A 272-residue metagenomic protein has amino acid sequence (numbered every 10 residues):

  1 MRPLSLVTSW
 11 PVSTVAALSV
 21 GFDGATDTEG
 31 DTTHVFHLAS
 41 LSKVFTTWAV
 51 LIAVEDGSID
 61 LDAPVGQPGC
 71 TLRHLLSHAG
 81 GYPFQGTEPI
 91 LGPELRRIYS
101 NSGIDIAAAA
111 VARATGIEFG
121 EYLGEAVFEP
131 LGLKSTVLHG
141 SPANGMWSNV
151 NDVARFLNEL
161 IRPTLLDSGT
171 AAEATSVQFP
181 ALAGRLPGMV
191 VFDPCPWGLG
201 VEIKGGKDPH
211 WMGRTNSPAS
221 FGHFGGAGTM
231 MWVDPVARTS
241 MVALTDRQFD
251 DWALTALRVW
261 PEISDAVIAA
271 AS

Functional and structural regions predicted by a protein language model:
M1-E29, T33-H37, L95-R96, A112-I117 (+2 more regions): Catalytic loop of the DD-peptidase/beta-lactamase superfamily, centered on the K-T-G motif and neighboring
T14, T47-V50: N-terminal helical capping/dimerization or prosegment-like subdomains of hydrolases acting on amide or phosphate bonds
H37-L41, F45, A53-P89, P93 (+4 more regions): Active-site helix/loop module of the DD-peptidase/beta-lactamase fold, centered on the serine-lysine SxxK catalytic
F45-W48, S102-A109, N151-R155: Well-ordered alpha-helical segments within folded domains of soluble proteins
I52-V54, P235-V236: A generic beta-sheet turn/junction motif
